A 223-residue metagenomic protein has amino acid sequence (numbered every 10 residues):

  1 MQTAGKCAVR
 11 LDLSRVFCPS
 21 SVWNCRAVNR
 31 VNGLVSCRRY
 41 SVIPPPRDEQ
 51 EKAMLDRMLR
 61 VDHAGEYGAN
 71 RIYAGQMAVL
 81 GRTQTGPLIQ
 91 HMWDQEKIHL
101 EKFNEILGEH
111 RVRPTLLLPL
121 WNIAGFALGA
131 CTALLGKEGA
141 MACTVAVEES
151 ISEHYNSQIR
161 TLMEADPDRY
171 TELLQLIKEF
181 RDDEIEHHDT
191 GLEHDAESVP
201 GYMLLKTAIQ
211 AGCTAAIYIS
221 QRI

Functional and structural regions predicted by a protein language model:
Q2-I223: Non-heme di-metal
